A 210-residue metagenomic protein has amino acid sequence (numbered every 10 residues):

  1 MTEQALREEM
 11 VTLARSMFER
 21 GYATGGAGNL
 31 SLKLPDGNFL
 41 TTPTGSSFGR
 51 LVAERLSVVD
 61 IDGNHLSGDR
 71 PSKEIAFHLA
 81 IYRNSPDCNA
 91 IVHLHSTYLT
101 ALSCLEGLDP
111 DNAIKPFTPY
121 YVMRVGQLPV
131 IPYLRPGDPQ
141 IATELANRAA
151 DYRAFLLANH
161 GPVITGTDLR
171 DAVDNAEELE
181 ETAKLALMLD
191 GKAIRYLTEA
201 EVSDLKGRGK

Functional and structural regions predicted by a protein language model:
M1-K210: Glycine-rich flexible loops
